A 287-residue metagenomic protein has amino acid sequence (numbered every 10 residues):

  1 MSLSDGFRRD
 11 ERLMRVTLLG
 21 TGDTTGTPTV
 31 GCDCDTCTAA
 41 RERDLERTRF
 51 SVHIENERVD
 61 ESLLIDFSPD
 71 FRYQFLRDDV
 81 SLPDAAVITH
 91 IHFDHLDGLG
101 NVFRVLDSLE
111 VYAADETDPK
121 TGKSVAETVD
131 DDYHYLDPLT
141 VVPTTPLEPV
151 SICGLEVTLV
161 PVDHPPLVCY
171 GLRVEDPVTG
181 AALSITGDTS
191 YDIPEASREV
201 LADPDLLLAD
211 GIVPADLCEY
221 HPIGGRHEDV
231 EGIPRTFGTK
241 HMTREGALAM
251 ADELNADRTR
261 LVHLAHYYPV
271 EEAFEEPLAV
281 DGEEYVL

Functional and structural regions predicted by a protein language model:
L3, F7-R8, A113-C169, P177 (+1 more regions): Metallo-beta-lactamase
L3-Q74, C169-D188, L206: Conserved beta-strand hairpin/beta-sheet module of binuclear metal-dependent hydrolase folds, prominently
D23, F93, D118, P214 (+1 more regions): Residue-level marker for beta-strand->alpha-helix junctions and adjacent short loops that shape enzyme
G26, Y73, L96-D97, L217 (+1 more regions): Glycine/Thr-rich phosphate-binding loops of Rossmann-like dinucleotide-binding domains
D60-Y112: Active-site metal-binding motif and surrounding structural segment of the metallo-beta-lactamase
L64-S68, D84-D94, A113-D115, L183-T189 (+3 more regions): Active-site neighborhood of phospho(di)ester-bond hydrolases with catalytic His/Asp-centered motifs
D66-S68, L139-V142, T186-I193, K240-H241: Short gly/ser/thr-rich secondary-structure transition/capping motifs
D192-L287: Cap/insert and terminal regions of metallo-dependent hydrolase folds
